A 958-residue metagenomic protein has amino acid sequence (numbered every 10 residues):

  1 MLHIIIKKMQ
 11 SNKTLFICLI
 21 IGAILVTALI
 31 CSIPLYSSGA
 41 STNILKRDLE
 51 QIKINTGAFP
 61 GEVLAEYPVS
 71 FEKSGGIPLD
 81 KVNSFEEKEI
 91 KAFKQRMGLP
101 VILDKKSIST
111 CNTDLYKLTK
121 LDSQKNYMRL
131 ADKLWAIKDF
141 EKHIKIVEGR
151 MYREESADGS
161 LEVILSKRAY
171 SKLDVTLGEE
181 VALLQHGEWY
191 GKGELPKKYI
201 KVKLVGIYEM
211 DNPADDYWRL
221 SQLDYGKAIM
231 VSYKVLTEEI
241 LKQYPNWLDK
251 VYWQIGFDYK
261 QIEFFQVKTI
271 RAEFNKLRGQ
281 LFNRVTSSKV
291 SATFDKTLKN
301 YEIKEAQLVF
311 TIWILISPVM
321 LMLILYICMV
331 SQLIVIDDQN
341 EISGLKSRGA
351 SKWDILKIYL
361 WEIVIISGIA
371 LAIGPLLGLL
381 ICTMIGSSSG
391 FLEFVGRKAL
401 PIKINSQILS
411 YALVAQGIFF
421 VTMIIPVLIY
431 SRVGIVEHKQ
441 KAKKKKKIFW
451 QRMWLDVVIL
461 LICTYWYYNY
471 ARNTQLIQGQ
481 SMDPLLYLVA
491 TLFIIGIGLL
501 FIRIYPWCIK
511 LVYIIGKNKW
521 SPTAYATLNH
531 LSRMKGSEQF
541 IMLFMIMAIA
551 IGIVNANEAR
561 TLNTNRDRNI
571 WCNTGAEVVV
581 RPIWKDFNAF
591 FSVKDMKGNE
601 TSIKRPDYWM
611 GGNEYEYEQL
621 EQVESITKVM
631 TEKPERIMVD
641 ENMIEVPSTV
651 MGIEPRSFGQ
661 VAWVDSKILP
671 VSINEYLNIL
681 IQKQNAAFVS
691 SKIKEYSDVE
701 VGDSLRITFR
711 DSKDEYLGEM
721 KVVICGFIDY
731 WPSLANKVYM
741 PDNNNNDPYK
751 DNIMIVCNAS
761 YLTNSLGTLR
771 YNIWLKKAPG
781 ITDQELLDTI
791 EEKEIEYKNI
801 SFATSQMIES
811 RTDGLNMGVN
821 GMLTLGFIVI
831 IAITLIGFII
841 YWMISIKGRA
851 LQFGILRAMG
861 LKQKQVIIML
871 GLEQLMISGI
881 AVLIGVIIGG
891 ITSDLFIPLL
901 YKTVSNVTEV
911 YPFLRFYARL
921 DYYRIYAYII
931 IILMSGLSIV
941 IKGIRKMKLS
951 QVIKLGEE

Functional and structural regions predicted by a protein language model:
L2-L323, L333, S387-V395, N405-I408 (+11 more regions): Membrane transport/envelope proteins' first extracytoplasmic loop
N12, L325-S367, V433-F449, I836-S878: Interfacial "coupling" helices/loops that link adjacent transmembrane helices in transporter permeases
T14-S32, Y36, T269-R284, I303-M320 (+7 more regions): Alpha-helical transmembrane segments, especially those used as permease/efflux helices and single-pass anchors
I334, L356-L376, A412-Q416, R452-M453 (+4 more regions): Selective transmembrane-helix segments that form parts of the transport pathway or gating/packing helices in multipass
P375-L409, Y465-L486, N816-M822, L883-Q951: Short helix-loop junctions at transmembrane helix boundaries
R397-K398, S431-I448, V907, G943-E958: Short cytosolic juxtamembrane segments of multi-pass membrane proteins
L476, Q480-Y487, T491, G496-E675 (+1 more regions): Juxtamembrane segments of multi-pass membrane proteins
Y771, E796-G889, S893-P898, T908-P912 (+1 more regions): C-terminal transmembrane helical bundles of large multi-pass transporters and their helix-start/helix-kink determinants
